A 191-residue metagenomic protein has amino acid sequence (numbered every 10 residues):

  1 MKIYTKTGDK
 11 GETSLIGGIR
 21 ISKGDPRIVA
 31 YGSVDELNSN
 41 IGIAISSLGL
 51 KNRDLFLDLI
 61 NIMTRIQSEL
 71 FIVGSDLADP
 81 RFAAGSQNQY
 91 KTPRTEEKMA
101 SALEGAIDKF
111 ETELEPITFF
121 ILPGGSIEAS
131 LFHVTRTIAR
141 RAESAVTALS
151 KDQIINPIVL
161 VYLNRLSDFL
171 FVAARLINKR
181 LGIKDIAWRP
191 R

Functional and structural regions predicted by a protein language model:
M1-R191: Phosphate/pyrophosphate-binding loop motifs in nucleotide- or prenyl diphosphate-using proteins
